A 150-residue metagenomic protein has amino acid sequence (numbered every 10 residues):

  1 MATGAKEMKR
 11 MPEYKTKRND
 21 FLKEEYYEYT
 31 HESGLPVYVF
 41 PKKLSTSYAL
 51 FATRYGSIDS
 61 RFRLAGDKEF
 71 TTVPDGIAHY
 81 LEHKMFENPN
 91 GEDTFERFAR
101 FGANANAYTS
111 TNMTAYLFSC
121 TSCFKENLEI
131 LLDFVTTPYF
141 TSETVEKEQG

Functional and structural regions predicted by a protein language model:
M1-D93: His/Glu-rich zincin catalytic helix
T30, N90, T109-N112, T144 (+1 more regions): Solvent-exposed, flexible loop/coil residues
S45-K68, G76, D93-T137: M16 family metallopeptidases and their MPP-like homologs
R100, P138-G150: Acidic/histidine-enriched alpha-helical segments
